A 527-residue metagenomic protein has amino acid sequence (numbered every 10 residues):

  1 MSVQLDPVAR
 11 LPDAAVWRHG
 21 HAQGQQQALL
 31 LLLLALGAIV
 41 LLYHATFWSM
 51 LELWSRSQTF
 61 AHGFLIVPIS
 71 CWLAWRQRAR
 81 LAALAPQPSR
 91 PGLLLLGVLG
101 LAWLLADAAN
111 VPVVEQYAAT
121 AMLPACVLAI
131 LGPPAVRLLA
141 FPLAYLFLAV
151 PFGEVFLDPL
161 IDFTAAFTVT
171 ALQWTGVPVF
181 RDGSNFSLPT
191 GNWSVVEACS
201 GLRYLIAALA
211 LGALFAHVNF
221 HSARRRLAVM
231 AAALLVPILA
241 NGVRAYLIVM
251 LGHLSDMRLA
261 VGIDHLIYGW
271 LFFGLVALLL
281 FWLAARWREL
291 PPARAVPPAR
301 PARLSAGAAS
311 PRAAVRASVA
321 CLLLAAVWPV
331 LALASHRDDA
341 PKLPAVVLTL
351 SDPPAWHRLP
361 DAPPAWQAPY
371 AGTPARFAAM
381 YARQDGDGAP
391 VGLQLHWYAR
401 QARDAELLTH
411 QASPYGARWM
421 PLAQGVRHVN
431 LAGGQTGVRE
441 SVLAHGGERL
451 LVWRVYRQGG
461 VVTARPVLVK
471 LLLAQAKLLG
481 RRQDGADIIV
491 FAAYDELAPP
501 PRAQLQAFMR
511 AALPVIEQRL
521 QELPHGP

Functional and structural regions predicted by a protein language model:
S2-P527: Hydrophobic N-terminal alpha-helices or hydrophobic patches in metabolic proteins across all domains of life
